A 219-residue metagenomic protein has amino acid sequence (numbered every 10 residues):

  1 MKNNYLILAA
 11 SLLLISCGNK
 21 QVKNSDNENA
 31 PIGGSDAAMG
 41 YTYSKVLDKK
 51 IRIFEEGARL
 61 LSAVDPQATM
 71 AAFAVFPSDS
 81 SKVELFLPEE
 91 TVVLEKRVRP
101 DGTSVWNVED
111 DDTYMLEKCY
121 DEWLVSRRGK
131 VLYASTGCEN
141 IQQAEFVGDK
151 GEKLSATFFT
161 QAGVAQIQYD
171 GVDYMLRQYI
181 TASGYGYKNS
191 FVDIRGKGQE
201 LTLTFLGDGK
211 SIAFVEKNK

Functional and structural regions predicted by a protein language model:
K2-L8: Sec-dependent signal peptide recognition, specifically the positively charged N-region followed immediately by
I7, P31-G33, M175-Q178: Alpha-helical interaction segments
L14-S16: C-terminal motif of bacterial Sec signal peptides marking the signal peptidase cleavage site
G18-K20: Bacterial signal peptide processing site
D26-K45: Short acidic, Pro/Gly- and aromatic-enriched capping/linker segments at domain boundaries
K45-L47, I53-K219: Cysteine-centric segments in proteins
